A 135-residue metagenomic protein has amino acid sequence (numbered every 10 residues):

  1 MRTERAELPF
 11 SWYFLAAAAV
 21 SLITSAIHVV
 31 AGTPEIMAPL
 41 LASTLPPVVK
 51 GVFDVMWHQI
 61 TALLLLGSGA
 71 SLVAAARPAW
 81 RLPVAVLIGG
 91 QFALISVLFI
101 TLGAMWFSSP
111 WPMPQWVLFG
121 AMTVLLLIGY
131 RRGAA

Functional and structural regions predicted by a protein language model:
M1-T24: Cytosolic juxtamembrane helix and N-cap/initiation of the first transmembrane helix
T3-F10, S68-V86, Y130-G133: Juxtamembrane helix-break-helix junctions at the cytosolic face of small multi-pass alpha-helical membrane proteins
A19, I23, I27-E35, V48-A76 (+1 more regions): Core segments of alpha-helical transmembrane spans in multipass integral membrane proteins
I36-P46: Membrane-interface interhelical connector segments
T44-K50, W106-F119: Non-cytosolic membrane-interface motifs at loop->transmembrane helix junctions
I60-L63, V84-F99, L118-L125: Hydrophobic alpha-helical membrane segments
P78-A79, G90, S96-P114, L127-A135: Membrane-helix boundary connector in multi-pass membrane proteins
